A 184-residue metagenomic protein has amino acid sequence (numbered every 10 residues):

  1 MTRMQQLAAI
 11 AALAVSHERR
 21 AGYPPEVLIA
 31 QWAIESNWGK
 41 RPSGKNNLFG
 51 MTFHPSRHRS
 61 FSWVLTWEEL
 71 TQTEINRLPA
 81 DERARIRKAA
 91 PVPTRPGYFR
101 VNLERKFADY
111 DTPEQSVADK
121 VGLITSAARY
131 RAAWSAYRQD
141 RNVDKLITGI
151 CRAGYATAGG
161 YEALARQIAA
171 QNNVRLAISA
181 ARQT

Functional and structural regions predicted by a protein language model:
M1-T184: Catalytic cores of secreted/periplasmic lytic hydrolases that degrade extracellular macromolecules
